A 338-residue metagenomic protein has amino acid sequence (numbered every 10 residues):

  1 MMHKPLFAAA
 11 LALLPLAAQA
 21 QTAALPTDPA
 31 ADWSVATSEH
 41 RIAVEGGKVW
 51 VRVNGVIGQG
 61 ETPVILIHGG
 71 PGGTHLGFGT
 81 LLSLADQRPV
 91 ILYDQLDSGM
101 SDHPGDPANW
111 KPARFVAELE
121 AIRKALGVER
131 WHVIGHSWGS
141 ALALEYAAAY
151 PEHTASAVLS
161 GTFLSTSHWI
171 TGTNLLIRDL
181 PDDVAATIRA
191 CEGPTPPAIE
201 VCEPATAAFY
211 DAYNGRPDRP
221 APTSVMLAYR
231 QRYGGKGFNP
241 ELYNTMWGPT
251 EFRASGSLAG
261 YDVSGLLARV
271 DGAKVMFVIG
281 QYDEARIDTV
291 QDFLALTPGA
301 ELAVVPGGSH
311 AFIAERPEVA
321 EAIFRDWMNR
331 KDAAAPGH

Functional and structural regions predicted by a protein language model:
T27-K48: N-terminal cap/lid segment of alpha/beta-hydrolase-fold proteins
G46-H103: Conserved HGGG/HGGXW glycine-rich cap/lid loop of the alpha/beta-hydrolase fold
Q95-W138: Active-site loop/oxyanion-hole signature of alpha/beta-hydrolase fold enzymes
E129-L175: Conserved hydrolase catalytic core segment
A157-E200: Flexible "cap/lid" loop of the alpha/beta hydrolase fold
A186-A268, G272-M276: Alpha/beta-hydrolase
G260, S264-G307: Conserved loop-alpha-helix segment in the C-terminal half of the alpha/beta-hydrolase fold that carries the catalytic
G299-H338: Catalytic active-site module of serine/aspartate enzymes centered on a nucleophile-bearing elbow/loop
